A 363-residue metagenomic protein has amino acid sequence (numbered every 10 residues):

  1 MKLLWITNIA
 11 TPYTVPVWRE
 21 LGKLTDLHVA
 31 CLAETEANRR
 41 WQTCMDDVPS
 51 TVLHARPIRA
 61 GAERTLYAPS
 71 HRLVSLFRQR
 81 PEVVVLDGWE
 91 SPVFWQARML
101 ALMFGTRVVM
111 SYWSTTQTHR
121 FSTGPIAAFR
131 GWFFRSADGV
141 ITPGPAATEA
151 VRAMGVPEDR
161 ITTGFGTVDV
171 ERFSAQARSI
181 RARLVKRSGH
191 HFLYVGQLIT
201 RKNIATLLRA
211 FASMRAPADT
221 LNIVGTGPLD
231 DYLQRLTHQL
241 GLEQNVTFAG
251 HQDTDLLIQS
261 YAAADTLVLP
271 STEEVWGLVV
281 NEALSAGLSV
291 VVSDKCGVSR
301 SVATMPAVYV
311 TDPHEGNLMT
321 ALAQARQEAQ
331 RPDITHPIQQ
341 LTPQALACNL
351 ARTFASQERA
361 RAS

Functional and structural regions predicted by a protein language model:
P92, T106-G124, S136-G139: A short, histidine- and acid-enriched strand-loop-helix "catalytic/donor-clamping" loop that lines the nucleotide-sugar
R135-S179: Donor nucleotide-sugar binding/catalytic pocket of nucleotide-sugar-dependent glycosyltransferases
L184-K202, L208-F211, N222: Conserved donor-binding/catalytic core segment of Leloir-type glycosyltransferases
Q234-Q252: Nucleotide-activated donor-binding/catalytic signature segment of Leloir-type glycosyltransferases, i.e., the conserved
H251-Q252, Q259-A264: Short alpha-helical donor nucleotide-sugar binding micro-motif in glycosyltransferases
T272: Aromatic "clamp/platform" in nucleotide-sugar-dependent glycosyltransferases that forms part of the donor/acceptor
S289-S293: Short hydrophobic beta-strand element within catalytic cores of glycosyltransferases and related nucleotide-activated
S299-Q324: Change "using UDP/GDP/dTDP sugars" to "using nucleotide sugars
